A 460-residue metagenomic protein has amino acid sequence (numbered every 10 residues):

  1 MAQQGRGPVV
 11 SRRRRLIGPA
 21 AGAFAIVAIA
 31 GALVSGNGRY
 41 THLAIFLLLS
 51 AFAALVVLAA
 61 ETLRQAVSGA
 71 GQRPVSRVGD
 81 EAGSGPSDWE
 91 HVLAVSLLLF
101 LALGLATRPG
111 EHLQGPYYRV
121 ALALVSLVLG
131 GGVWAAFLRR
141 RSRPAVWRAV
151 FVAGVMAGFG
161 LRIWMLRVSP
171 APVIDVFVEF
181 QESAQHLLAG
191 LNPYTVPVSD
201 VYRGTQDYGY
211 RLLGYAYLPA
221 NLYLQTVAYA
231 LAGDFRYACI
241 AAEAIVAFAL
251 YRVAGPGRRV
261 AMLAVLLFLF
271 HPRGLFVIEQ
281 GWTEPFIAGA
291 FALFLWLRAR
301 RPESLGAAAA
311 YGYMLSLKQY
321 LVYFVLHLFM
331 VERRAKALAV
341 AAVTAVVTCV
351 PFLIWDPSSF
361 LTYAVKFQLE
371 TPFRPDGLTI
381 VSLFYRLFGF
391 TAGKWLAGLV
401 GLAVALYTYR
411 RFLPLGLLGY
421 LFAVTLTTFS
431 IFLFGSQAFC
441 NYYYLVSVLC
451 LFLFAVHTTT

Functional and structural regions predicted by a protein language model:
A2, V10-R73, D80-A299, L305-A307 (+3 more regions): Primarily membrane-embedded glycan-assembly and transfer machineries that use lipid-linked glycans
V78, A82, L317, Y323-F324 (+1 more regions): Intrinsically disordered, low-complexity segments enriched in polar/charged small residues
A307-M314, Y320-V331, Y443-L445: Transmembrane-embedded, aromatic-rich helix segments that form part of the hydrophobic channel/pocket engaging
T459-T460: Short, charged juxtamembrane terminal tails flanking transmembrane helices
